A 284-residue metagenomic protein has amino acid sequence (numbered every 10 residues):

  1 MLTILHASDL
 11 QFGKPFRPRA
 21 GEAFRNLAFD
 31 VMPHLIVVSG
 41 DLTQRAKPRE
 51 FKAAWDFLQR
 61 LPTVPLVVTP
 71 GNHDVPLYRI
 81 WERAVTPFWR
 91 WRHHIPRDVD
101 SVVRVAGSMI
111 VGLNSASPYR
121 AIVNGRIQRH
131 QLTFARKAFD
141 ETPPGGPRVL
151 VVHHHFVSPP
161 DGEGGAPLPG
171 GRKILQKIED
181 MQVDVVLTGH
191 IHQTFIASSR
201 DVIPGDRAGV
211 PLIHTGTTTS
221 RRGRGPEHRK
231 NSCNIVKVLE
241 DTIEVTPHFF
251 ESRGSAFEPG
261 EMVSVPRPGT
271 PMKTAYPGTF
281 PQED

Functional and structural regions predicted by a protein language model:
M1-L5, V102-G112, P143-P147, R207-P211 (+1 more regions): Beta-strand-turn-beta hairpins that frame and shape the catalytic cleft of phosphate-ester-processing enzymes
M1-R60, Y78, F134, E141: N-terminal active-site segment of His-dependent metallophosphoesterases
A7-S8, I36-D41, P65-N72, N114 (+3 more regions): Active-site neighborhood of phospho(di)ester-bond hydrolases with catalytic His/Asp-centered motifs
G13-P15, Q44-R49, A53, N72-R83 (+4 more regions): Active-site environment of divalent metal-dependent phosphoester hydrolases
K52-F134, T142, K177-E179, D206 (+1 more regions): Extended active-site neighborhood of metal-dependent phosphoesterases/phosphodiesterases
F139, P143-P159: Short acidic, glycine-rich surface-loop motifs adjacent to enzyme active sites
E163-L239: Conserved beta-sheet core of the metallophosphoesterase superfamily
K237-D284: A short C-terminal boundary segment appended to hydrolase-like catalytic domains
